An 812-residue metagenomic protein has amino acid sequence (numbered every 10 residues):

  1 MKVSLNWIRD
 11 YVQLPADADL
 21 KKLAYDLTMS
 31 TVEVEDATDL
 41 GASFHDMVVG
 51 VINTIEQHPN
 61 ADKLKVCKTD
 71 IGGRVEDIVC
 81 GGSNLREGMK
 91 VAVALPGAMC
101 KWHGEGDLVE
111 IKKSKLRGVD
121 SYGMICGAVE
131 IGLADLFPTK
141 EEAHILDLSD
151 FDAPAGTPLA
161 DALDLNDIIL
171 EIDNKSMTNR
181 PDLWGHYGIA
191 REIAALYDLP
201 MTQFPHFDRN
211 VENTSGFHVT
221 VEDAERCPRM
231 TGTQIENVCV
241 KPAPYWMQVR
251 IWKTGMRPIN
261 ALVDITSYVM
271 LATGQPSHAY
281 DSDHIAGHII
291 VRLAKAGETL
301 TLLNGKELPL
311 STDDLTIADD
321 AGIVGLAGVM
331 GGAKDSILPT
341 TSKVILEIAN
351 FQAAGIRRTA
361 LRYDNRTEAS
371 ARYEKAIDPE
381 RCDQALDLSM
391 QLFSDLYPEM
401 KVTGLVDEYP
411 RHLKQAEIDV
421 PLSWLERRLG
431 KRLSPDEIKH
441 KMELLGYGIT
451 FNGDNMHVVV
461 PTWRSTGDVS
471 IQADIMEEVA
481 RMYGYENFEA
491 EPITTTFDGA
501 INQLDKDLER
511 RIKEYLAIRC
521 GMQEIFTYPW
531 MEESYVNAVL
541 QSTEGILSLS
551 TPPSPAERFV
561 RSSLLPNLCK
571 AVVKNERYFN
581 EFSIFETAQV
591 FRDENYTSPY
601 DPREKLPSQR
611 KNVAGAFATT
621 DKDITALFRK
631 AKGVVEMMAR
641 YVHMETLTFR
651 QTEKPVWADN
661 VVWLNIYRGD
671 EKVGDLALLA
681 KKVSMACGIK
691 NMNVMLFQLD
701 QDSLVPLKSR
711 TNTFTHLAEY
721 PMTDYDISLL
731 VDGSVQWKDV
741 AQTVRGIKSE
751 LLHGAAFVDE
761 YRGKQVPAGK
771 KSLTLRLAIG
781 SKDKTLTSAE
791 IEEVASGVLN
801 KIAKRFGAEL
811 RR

Functional and structural regions predicted by a protein language model:
M1-F207, I345, R362-D364, E368 (+4 more regions): Phosphate-backbone binding interfaces of nucleic-acid-interacting proteins
K2, K22, R427, L444-Y447 (+7 more regions): A carboxyl-terminal module marker
S4, Y11, Y25, K65 (+2 more regions): Glycine/proline-enriched, intrinsically flexible loops and inter-domain linkers
S4-D10, D167-S176, P228-E236, E368-K375 (+8 more regions): Short, hydrophobic beta-strand segments
V48-V79, T266-K334: Conserved mixed alpha/beta core segments that line enzyme active sites in large multi-domain catalysts
V129, V240, L308, T312-K414: Conserved catalytic alpha/beta cores of large enzymes that bind or transform nucleotide phosphates and polynucleotides
A195-E222, Y397-L425, R432, I475: Terminal amphipathic helices with adjacent charged low-complexity linkers/tails
I418-F582, A778-K782, E790-R812: Extended, well-folded interaction surfaces typified by the phenylalanyl-tRNA synthetase beta subunit core
